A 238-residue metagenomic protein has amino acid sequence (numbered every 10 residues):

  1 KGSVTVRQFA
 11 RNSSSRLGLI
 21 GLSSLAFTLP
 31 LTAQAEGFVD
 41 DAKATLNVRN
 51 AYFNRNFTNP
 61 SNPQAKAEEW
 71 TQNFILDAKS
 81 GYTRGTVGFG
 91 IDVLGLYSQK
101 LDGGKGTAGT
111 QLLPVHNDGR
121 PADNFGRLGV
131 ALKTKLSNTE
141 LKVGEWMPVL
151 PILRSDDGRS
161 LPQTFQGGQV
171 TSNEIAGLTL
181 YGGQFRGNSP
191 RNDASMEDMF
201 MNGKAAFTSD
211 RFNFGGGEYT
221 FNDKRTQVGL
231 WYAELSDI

Functional and structural regions predicted by a protein language model:
K1-V39: Cleavable N-terminal export/targeting peptides
L25-P148: Beta-barrel outer-membrane channel/assembly domains of diderm bacteria
G37, R159-I238: Signature for the C-terminal beta-barrel architecture of outer-membrane proteins
A51-F57, L96-K100, W146-D156, F185-R191 (+2 more regions): Sequence/structural signature of outer-membrane beta-barrel proteins
N56-P63, D102-T107, I152-S160, N192-M199: Outer-membrane beta-barrel translocator domains and adjoining extracellular loop/strand segments of Gram-negative
D102-G104, E140-L153, S195-T208, I238: A short, terminal or domain-edge coil/loop segment
A131-L178: Well-ordered, non-transmembrane segments within structured domains
